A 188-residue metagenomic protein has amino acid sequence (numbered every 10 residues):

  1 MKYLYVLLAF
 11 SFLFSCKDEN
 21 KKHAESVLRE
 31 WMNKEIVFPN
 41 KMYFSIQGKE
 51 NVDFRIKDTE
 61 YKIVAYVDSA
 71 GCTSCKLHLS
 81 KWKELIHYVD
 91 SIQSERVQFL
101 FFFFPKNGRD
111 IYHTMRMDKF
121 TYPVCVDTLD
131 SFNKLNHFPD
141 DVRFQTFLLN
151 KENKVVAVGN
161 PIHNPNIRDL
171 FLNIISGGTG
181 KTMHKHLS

Functional and structural regions predicted by a protein language model:
M1-L7: Sec-dependent signal peptide recognition, specifically the positively charged N-region followed immediately by
F12-S15: C-terminal motif of bacterial Sec signal peptides marking the signal peptidase cleavage site
K17-I56, K76-L77: N-terminal "domain-start" segment that seeds a small globular fold
D53-K83: Short active-site neighborhood of thiol/selenol oxidoreductases, capturing the structured segment around
A65, F99-F102, L148: Structural beta-sheet core signal
G71, L77-M117, F132-K134: Structural microenvironment flanking redox-active thiols in thiol-disulfide oxidoreductases
Y112-F144: Short, internal strand/loop/helix patches that form the active-site neighborhood or redox-interaction surface
L148-S188: Thiol-/selenol-based redox modules, centered on thioredoxin-like and closely related oxidoreductase domains
